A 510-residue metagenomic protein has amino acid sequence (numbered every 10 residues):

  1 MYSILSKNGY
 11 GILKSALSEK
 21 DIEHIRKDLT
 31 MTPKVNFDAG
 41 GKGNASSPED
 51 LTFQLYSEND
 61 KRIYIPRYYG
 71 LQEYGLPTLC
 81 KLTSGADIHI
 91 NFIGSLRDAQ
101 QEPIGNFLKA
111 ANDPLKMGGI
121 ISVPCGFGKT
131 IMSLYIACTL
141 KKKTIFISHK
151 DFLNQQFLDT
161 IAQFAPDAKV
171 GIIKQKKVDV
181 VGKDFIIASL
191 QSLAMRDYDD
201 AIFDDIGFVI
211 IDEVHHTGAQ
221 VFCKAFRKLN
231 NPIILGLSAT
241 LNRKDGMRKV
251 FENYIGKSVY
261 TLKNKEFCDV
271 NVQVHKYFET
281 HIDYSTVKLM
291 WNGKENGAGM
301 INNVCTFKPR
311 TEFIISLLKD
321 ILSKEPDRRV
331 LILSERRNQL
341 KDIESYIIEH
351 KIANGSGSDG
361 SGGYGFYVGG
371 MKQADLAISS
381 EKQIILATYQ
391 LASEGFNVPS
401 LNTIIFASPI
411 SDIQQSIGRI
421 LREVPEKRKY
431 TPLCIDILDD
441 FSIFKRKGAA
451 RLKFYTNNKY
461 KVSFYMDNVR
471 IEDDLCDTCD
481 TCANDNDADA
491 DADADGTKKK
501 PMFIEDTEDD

Functional and structural regions predicted by a protein language model:
D113-C138: Walker A/P-loop
A137, N292-E335, D342-S345: Conserved interdomain hinge at the start of the Helicase C-terminal
F152-K176, H350-N354: Conserved helix-turn-beta segment of the N-terminal RecA-like "Helicase ATP-binding" lobe in SF1/SF2 helicases
Q155, V170-V180, L331, K341-D342 (+1 more regions): Conserved helicase ATPase core of P-loop NTP-dependent helicases/translocases
Q175-F208, A219-K224: Conserved helix/coil segment N-terminal to the catalytic DExD/H
G207, H215-Q273, Y455: Post-DEXD/H (motif II) to motif III coupling segment of the RecA-like Helicase ATP-binding lobe
T240, G369-N458: Conserved RecA-like P-loop NTPase helicase motor core
V250-V272, Q414, R422-D485: A conserved SF2-helicase RecA2
